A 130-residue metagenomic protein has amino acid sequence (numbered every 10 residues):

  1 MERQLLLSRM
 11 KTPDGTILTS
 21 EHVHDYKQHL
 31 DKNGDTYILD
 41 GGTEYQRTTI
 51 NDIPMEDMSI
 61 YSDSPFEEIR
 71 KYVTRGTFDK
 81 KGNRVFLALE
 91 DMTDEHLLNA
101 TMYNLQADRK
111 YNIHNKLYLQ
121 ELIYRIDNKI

Functional and structural regions predicted by a protein language model:
M1-F66: N-terminal accessory interaction module
P13-T16, K32-N33, K71, K80-K81 (+4 more regions): Polar/charged alpha-helical tracts
I60, S64-P65, G76, D91 (+2 more regions): Exposed, low-complexity/repetitive linear segments and helix-based recognition motifs, biased toward charged/polar
R70-I113: Amphipathic alpha-helical packing elements
A107-I130: Charge-dense polyanion-binding interfaces
